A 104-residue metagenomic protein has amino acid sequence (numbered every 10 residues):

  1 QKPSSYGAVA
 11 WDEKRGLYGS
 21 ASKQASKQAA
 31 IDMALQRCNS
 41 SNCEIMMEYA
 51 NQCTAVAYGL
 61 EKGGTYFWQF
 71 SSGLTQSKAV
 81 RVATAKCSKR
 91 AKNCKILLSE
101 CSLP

Functional and structural regions predicted by a protein language model:
Q1-P104: Secreted/extracellular ectodomain signature
